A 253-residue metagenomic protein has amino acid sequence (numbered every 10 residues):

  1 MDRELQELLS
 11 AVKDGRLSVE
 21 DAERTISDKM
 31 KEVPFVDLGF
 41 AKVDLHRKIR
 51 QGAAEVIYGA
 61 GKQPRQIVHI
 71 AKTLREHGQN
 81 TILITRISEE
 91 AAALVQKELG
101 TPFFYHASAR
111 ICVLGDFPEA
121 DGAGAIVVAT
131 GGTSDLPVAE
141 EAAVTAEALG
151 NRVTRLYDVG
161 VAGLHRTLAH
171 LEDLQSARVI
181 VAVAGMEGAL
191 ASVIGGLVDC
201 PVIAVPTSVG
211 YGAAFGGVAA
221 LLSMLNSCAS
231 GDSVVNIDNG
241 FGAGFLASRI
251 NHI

Functional and structural regions predicted by a protein language model:
M1-S88, A92-E98: Long amphipathic alpha-helical segments
R65-I67, D135-E140, L164-H165, A184-V193 (+2 more regions): Short glycine/serine/threonine-rich phosphate/pyrophosphate-binding segments that cradle anionic phosphate groups
P102-H106, I194-G217: Short, acidic/small-residue loops that bind anionic groups at enzyme active sites
A109-G115, R152-D173, V218-A219, V235: Glycine-rich oxoanion-binding loops at beta->alpha junctions
G122-H165: Glycine-rich phosphate/diphosphate-binding loop of Rossmann-like nucleotide-binding domains
T130, S134, E172-Q175, V179 (+1 more regions): C-terminal binding/interaction regions
A169-T207: Glycine-rich phosphate-binding loop
